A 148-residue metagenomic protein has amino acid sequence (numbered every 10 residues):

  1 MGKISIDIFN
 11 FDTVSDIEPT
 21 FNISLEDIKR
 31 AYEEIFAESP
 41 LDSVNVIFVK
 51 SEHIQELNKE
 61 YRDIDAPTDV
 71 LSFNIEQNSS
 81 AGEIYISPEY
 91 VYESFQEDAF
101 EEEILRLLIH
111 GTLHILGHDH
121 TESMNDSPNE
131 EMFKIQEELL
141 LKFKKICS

Functional and structural regions predicted by a protein language model:
M1-L105, L113-S148: An acidic/histidine-cluster motif and surrounding catalytic segment that typifies divalent-metal-assisted enzyme active
